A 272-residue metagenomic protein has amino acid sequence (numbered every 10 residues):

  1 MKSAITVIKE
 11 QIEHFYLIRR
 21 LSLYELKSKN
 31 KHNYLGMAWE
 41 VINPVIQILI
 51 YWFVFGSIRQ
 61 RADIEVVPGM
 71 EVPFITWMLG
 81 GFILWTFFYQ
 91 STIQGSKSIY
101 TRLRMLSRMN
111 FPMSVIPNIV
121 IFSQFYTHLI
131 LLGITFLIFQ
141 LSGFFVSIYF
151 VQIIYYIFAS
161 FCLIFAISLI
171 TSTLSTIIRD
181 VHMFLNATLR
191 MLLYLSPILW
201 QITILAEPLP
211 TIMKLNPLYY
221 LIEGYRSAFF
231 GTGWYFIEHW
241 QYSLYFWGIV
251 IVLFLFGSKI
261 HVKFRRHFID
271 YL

Functional and structural regions predicted by a protein language model:
M1-L272: Hydrophobic transmembrane alpha-helices and immediately adjacent juxtamembrane helices of multi-pass inner-membrane
